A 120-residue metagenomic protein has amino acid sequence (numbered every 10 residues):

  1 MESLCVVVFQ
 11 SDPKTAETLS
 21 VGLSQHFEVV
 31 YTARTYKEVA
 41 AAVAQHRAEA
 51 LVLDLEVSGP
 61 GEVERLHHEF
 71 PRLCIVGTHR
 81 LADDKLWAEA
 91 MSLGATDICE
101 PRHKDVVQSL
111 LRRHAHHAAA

Functional and structural regions predicted by a protein language model:
E2-K14, L19-S20, L51: Conserved acidic segment of CheY-like receiver
D12-R34: Two-component/phosphorelay signaling modules centered on CheY-like receiver
A16, E49-E69, A82-L86: Conserved phosphotransfer microenvironments
R34-A50, S58: Acidic, metal-coordinating helix/loop segments flanking the phosphotransfer/catalytic sites of two-component signaling
A44-H46, L66-L73, L93: Conserved phosphotransfer cores of two-component systems
L51, I75, I98-C99: Two-component signal transduction core modules
H79-C99: Alpha4 helix (beta4-alpha4-beta5 surface) of REC/receiver domains from two-component response regulators
V107-A120: Receiver (REC) domain switch/output surface
